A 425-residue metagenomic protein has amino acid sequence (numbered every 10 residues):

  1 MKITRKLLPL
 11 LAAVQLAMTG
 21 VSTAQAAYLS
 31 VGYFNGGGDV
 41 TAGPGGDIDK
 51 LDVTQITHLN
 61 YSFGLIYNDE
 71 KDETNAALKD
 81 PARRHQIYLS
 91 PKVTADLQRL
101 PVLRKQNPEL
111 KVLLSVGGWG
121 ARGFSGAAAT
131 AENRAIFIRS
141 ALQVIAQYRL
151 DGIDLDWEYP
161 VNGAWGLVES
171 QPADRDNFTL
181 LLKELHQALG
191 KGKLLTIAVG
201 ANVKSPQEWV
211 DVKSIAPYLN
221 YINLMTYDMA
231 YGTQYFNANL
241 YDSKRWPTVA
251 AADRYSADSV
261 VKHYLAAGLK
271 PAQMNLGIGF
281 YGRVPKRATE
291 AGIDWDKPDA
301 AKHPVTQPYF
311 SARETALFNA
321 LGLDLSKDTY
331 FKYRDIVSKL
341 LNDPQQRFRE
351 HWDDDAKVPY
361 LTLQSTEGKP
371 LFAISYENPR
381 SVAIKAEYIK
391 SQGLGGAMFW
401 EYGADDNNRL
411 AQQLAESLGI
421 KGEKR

Functional and structural regions predicted by a protein language model:
K2-A24: Gram-negative bacterial Sec-dependent N-terminal signal peptides
A27-I145, S311, N319-Y330, R347-R349 (+1 more regions): Glycan-recognition patch characteristic of GH18 chitinases/ENGases and related GlcNAc/peptidoglycan-binding proteins
Y28, Q55-T57, P108-V112, R149-D151 (+4 more regions): Short, well-ordered coil/turn segments that N-cap beta-strands
S30, D96-L113, G117-G118, T179-T196 (+3 more regions): Surface-exposed amphipathic alpha-helices with a cationic face
G36-V40, F63-N68, G118-G123, G152 (+6 more regions): Solvent-exposed loop/turn segments at secondary-structure junctions within structured extracellular/periplasmic domains
G38-D39, D335-R425: Extracellular low-complexity, Gly/Ser/Thr-rich intrinsically disordered linkers and protease-sensitive activation/hinge
L59, L114, L155, L185 (+4 more regions): Conserved, mostly hydrophobic/aromatic
E70-K92, P160-K327: Substrate-binding surface in catalytic domains of secreted glycosidases
